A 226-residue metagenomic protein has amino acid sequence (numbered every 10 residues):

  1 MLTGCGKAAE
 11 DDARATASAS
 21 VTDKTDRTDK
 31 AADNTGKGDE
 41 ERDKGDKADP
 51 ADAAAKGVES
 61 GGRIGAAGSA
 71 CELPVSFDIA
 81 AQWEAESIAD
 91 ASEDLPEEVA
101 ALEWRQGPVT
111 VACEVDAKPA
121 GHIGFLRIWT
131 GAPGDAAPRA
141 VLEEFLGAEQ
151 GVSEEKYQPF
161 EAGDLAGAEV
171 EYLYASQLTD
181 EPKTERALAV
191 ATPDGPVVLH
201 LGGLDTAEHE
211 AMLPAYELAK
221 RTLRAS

Functional and structural regions predicted by a protein language model:
M1-E103, L204-S226: N-terminal targeting sequences that direct proteins away from the cytosol to non-cytosolic compartments
E72, I88-K183, A189-P193: Conserved polar/disulfide-associated segments of primarily extracytoplasmic proteins
W83, V170-Y174, L178-E181, E185-A189 (+3 more regions): Hydrophobic/basic alpha-helical segments enriched in Actinobacteria
Q150-K156, L188-A189, V198, E217 (+1 more regions): Calycin-type beta-barrel ligand-binding domains and close structural analogs
G195-L204: Short, well-ordered beta-strand elements
